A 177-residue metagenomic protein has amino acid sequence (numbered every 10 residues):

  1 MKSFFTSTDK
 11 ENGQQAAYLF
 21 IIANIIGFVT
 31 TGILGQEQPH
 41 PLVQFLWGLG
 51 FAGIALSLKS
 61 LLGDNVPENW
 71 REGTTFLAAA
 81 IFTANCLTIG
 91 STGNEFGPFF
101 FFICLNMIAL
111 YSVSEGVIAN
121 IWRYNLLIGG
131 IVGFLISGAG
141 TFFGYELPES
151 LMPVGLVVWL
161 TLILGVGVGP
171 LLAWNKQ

Functional and structural regions predicted by a protein language model:
M1-Q177: Hydrophobic, aromatic-enriched alpha-helical segments typical of multi-pass transmembrane helices
